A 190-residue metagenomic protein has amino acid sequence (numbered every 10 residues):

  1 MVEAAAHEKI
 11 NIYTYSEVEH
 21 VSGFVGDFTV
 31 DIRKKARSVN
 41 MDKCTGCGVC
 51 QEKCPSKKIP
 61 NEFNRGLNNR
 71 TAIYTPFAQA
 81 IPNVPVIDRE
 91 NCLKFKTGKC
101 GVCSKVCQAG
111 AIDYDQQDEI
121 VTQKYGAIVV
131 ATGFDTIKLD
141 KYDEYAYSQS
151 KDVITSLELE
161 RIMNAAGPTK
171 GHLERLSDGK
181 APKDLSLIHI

Functional and structural regions predicted by a protein language model:
M1-Y13, L67-P82, S148-S156: N-terminal glycine-rich dinucleotide-binding loop that anchors FAD/FMN and/or NAD(P) in oxidoreductases
N11, G23-V25, T29, T45 (+4 more regions): Iron-sulfur cluster-binding cysteine motifs and their immediate structural context in ferredoxin-like electron-transfer
Y15-V18: Conserved SAM/SAH-binding loop
K34-T45: Cys/His-rich Zn2+-binding cysteine-cluster or related metal-binding knuckle/ribbon modules and their
V49, A127, A131-I137: Glycine-/small-residue-rich beta->alpha transition segments that form the dinucleotide
D135-A166: Glycine-rich loop(s) and the adjacent beta-strand/alpha-helix scaffold that form part
I162-P182: Short amphipathic alpha-helices and their capping/turn segments at secondary-structure boundaries
I188-I190: Conserved small/polar residues in nucleotide/adenosyl-binding loops
